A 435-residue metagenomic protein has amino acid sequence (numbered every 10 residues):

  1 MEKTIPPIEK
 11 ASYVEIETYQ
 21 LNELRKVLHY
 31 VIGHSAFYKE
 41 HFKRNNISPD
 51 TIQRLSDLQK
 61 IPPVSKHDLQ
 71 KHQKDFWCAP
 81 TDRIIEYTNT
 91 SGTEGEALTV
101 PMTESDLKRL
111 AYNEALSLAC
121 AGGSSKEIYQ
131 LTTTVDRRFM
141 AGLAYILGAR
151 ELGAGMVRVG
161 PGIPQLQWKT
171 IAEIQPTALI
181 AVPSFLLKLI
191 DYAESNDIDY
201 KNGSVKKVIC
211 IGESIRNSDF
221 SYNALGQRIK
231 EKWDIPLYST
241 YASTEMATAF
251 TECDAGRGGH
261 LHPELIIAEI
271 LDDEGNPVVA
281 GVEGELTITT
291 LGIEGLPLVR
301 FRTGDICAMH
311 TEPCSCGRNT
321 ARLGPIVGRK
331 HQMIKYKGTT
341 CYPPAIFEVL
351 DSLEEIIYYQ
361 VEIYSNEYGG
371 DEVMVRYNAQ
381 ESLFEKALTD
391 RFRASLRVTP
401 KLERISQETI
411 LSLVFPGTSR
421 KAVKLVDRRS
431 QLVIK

Functional and structural regions predicted by a protein language model:
M1-N89, G95-Y112, L116, C120 (+6 more regions): Nucleotide 5′-phosphate-binding alpha/beta core
E2-P6, V64-W233, Y238, F250-A255: Active-site phosphate/ATP/adenylate-binding loop shared across adenylate-forming ligases
F37, H41, L166, K188-L189 (+2 more regions): Phosphate- and divalent-cation-binding pockets in alpha/beta enzyme and binding domains that engage nucleotide-derived
D75, D136, S214-N223, S315-L323 (+1 more regions): Short, flexible, glycine-rich and Lys/Arg-enriched loop motifs at helix boundaries that contact anionic partners
M156, L237, A268, Y359-V361 (+1 more regions): Generic structural signal for residues in well-ordered beta-strands
L179, T287-V398, I410-L411, R420: AMP-binding/adenylate-forming catalytic core of the ANL superfamily
N217-P313: Conserved AMP-binding/adenylate-forming
